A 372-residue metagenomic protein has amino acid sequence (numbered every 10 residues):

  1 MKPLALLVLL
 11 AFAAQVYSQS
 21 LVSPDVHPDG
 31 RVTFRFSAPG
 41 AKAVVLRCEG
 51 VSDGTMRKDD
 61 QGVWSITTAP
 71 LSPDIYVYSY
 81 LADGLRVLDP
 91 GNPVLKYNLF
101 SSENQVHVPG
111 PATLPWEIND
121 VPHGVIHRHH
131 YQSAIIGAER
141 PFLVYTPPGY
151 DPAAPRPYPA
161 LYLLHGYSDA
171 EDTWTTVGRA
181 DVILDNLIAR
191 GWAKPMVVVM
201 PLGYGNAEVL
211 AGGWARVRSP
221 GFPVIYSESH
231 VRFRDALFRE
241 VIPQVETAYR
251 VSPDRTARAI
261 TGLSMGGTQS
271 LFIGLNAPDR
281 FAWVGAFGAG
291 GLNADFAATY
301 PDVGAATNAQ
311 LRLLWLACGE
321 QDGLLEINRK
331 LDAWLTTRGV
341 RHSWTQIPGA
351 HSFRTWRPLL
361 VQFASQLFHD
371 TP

Functional and structural regions predicted by a protein language model:
A5-L6, V16: Cleavable N-terminal signal peptides
L7-L10, N328: Small-residue packing motifs within transmembrane alpha-helices
L21-D53, K58-P372: Non-catalytic cap/lid and distal C-terminal segments of serine-dependent acyl enzymes
